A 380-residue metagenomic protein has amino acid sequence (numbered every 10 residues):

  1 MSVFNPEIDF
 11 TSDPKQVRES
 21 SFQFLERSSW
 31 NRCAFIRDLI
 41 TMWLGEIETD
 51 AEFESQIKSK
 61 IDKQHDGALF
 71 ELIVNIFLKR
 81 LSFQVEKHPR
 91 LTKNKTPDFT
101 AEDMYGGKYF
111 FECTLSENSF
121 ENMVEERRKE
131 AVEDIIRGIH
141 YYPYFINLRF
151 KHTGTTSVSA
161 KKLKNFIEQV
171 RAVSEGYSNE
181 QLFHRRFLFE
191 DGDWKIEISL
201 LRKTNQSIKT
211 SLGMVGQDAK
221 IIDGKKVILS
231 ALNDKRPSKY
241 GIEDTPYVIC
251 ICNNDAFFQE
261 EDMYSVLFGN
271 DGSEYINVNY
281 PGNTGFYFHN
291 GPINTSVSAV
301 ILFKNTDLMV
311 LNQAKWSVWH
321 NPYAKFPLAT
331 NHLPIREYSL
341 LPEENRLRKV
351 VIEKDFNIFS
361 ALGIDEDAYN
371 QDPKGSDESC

Functional and structural regions predicted by a protein language model:
M1-A68, E121-L163: Interdomain/boundary linker segments immediately adjacent to catalytic/signaling cores
R32, S116-L302: Metal-dependent nuclease catalytic core centered on acidic motifs
S59-D66, F70, K87-H88, K220 (+1 more regions): Conserved aromatic-histidine-acidic binding/catalytic patches
L69, I73, N94, D244 (+1 more regions): Short, well-structured alpha-helical interface segments that form or flank functional binding sites
E71-T92, S211-M214: Extended, Lys/Arg-enriched charged tracts that mediate electrostatic binding to polyanionic substrates
L78, H88-P89, K93-C113: Short acidic loop-to-beta-strand element that houses the catalytic metal-binding Asp/Glu of nuclease active sites
V85, K93-D98, V227-R236: Short alpha-helical segments and helix-capping/turn motifs at coil-helix boundaries
N290-C380: Charge-dense, extended regions
